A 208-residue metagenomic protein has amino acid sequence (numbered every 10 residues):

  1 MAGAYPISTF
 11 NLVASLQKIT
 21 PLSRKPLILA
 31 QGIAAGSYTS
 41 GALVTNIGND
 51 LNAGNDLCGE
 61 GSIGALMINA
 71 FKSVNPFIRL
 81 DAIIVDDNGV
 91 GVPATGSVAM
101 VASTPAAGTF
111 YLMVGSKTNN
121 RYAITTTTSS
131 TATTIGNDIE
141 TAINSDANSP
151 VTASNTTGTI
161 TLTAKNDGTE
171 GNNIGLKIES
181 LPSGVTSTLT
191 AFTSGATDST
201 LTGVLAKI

Functional and structural regions predicted by a protein language model:
M1-K25, Q31-S40, V44-R121, T125-I208: Polar low-complexity, Ser/Thr/Gly/Ala/Asp/Asn-rich disordered segments used for subunit assembly and tip/surface
